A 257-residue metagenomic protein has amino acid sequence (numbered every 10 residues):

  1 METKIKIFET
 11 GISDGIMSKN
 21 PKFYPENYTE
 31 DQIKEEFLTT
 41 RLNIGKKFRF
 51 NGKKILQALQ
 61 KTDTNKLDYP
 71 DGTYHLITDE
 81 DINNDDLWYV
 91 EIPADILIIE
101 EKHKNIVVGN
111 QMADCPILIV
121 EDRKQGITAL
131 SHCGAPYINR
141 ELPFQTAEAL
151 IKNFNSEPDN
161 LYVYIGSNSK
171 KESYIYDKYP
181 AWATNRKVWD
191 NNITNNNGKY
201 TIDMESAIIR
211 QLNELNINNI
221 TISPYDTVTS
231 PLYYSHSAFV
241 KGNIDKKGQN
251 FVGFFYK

Functional and structural regions predicted by a protein language model:
M1-K257: Active-site microenvironment for binding and transforming phosphate-containing groups
